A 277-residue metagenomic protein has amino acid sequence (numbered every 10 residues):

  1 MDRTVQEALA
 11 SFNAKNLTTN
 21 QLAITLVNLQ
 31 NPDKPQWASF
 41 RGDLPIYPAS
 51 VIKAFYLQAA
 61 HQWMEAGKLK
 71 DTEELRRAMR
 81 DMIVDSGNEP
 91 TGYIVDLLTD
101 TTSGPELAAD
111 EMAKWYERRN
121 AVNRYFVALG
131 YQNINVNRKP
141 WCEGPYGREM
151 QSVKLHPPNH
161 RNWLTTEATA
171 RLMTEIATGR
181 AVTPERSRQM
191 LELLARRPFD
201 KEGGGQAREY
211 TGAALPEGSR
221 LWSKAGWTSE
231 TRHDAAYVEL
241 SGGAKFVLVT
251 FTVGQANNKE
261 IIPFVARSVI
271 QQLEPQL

Functional and structural regions predicted by a protein language model:
M1-A8, N16-T18, R119, R161 (+1 more regions): Structured C-terminal helix/loop/strand segments within mature extracytoplasmic catalytic/sensor domains
M1-L44, S268: Beta-lactamase-like hydrolase cores
M1-T4, A8, T19, E74-K154 (+1 more regions): Active-site-adjacent helix/loop patches that line small-molecule binding or acyl-intermediate pockets
L17-L22, P35, R41-D43, Y47-I52 (+7 more regions): Extracytoplasmic
Q30-P32, P45-Y47, N88-P90, D100-T101 (+5 more regions): Solvent-exposed loop/turn segments at secondary-structure junctions within structured extracellular/periplasmic domains
I46-L69, M82, L248: Active-site SXXK
Q58-A66, D96, R171-T178, Q271: Short glycine/serine- and small hydrophobic-enriched flexible loop segments
Q62-R80, T91, T183-S187: Short, well-structured active-site flanking segments
